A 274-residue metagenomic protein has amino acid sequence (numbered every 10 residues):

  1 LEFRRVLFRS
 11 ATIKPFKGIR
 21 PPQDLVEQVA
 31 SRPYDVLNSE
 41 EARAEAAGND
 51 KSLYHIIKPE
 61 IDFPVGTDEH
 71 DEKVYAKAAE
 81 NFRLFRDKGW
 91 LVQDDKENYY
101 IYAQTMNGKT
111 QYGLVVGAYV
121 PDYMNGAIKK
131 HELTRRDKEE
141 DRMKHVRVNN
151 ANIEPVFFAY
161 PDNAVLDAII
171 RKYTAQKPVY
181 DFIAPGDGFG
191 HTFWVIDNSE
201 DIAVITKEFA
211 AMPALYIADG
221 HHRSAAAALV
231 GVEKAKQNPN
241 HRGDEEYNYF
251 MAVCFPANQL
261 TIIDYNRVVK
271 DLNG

Functional and structural regions predicted by a protein language model:
L1-L7: Short, small-residue-biased leader/transition segments that mark boundaries at the very start of proteins
F8-G274: Surface-exposed, charge/polar-rich loops and edge strands
